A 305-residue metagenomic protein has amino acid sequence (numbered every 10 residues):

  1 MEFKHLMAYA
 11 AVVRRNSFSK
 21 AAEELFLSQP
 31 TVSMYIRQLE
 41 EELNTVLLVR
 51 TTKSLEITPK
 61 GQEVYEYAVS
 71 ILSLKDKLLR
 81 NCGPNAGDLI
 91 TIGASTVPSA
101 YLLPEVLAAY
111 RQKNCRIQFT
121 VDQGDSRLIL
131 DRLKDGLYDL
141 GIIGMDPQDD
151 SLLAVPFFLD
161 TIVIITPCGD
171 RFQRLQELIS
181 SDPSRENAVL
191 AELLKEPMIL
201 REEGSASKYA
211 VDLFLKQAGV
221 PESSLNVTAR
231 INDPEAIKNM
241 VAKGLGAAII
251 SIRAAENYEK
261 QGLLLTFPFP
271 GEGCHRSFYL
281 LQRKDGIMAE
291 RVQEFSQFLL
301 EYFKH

Functional and structural regions predicted by a protein language model:
A10-S28: Short helix-boundary/capping micro-motifs
P30, L89-N114, Q118-D131, S251 (+1 more regions): N-terminal winged-helix
E40-I57: A short LG(V/I)-centered, amphipathic sequence patch enriched for acidic residue(s) preceding the LG motif
L102, L265-H305: A late-sequence structural motif
V106-A109, S126-C168, Q173-Q176, A242 (+1 more regions): Short beta-strand-centered segments that line the small-molecule binding cleft or hinge of alpha/beta clamshell
D125-S126, K134-L137, I143, L213-L264: Hydrophobic hinge/microswitch elements
D150-P156, D160, E235-K284: Beta-alpha-beta core module
S181-L190, E196-G219, A289: Secondary-structure junction motif
